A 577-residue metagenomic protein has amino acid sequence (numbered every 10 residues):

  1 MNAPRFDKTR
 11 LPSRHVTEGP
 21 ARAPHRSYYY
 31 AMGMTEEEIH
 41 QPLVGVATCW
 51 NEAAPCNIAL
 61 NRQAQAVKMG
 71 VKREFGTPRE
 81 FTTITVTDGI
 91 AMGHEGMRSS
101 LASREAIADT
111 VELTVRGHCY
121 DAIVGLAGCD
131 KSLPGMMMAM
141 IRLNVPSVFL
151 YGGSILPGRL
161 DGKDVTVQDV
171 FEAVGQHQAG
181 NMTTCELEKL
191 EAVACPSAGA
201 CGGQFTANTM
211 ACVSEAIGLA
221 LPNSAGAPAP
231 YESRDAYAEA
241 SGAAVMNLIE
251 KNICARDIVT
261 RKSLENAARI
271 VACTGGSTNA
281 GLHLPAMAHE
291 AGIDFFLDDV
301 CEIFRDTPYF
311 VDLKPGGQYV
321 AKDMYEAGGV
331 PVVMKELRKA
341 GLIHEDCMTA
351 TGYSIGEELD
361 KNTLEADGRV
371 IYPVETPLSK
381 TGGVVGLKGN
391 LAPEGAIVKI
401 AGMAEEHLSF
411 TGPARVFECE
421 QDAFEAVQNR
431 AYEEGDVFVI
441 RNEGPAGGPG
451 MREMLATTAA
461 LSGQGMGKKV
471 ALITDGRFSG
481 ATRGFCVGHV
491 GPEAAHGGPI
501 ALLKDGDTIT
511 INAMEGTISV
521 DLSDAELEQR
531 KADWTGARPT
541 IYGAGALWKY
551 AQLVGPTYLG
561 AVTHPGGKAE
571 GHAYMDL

Functional and structural regions predicted by a protein language model:
N2-E52, C56-I58, Q65-T82, G89-I90 (+5 more regions): Catalytic or ion-coupling anion/metal-binding cores of large enzyme and transporter domains
V71, T110-T114: Glycine-rich, N-terminal phosphate-binding loop and its surrounding beta-alpha-beta segment
S100-D109: Glycine-rich, highly charged phosphate/nucleotide-binding loops
T114-M136, V148-Y151: A short, small-residue-rich loop immediately preceding and capping a beta-strand
